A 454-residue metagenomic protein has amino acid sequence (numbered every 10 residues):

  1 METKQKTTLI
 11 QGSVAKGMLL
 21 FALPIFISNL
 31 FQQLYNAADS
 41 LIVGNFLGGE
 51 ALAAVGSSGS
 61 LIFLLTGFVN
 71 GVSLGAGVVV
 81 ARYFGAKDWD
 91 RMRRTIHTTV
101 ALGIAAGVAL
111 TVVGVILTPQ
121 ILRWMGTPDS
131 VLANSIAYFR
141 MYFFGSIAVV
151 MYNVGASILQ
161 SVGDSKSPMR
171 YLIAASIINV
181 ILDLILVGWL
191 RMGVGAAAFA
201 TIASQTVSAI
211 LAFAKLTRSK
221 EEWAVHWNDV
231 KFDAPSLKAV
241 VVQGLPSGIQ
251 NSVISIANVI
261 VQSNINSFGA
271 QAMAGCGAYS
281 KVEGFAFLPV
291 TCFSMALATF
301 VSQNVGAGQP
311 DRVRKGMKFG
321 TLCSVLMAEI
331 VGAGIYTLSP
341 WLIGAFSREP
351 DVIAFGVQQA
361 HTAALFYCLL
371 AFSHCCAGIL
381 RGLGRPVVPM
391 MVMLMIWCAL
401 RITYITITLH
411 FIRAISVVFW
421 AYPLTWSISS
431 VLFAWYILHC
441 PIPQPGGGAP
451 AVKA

Functional and structural regions predicted by a protein language model:
M1-A22, V80-I147, W189-L245, V301-F366 (+1 more regions): Short alpha-helical transmembrane segments in multi-pass integral membrane proteins
Q11, A15-L34, A38, L61-F68 (+7 more regions): Residue-level signal for short hydrophobic patches within transmembrane helices of multi-pass membrane transporters
L20-D39, M141, Y152, A175 (+4 more regions): Transmembrane helical elements of multi-pass membrane transporters/channels
L30, L34-L52, L122-D129, I185-M192 (+5 more regions): Helix-terminus/linker motif at the lipid-water interface of multi-pass membrane proteins
L47-S60, S135, F139, A198 (+3 more regions): Small-residue hotspots at the loop-to-helix junctions and early N-terminal turns of transmembrane alpha-helices
L52-V112, V149-P168, Q262, G275-S339 (+1 more regions): Small-residue-rich hydrophobic transmembrane alpha-helices
L64-G67, N179-L184, A209-F213, F285-L288 (+4 more regions): Hydrophobic transmembrane alpha-helices of multi-pass small-molecule transporters
S73, M141-Q160, P168-S176, A197-I210 (+4 more regions): Short runs within selected transmembrane alpha-helices of multi-pass transporters and secretion channels
